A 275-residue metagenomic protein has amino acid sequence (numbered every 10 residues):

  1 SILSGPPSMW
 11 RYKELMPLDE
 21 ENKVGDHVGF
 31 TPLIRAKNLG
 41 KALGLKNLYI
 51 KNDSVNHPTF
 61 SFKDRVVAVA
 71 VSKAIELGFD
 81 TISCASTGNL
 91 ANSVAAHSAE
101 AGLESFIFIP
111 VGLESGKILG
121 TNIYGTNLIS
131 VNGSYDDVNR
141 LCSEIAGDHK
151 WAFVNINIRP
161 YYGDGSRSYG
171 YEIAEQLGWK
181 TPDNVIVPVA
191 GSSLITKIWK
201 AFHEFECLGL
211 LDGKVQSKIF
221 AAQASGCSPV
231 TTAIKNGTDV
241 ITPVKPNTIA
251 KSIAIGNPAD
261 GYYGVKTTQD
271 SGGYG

Functional and structural regions predicted by a protein language model:
S1-G275: PLP-dependent amino-acid enzyme catalytic core
